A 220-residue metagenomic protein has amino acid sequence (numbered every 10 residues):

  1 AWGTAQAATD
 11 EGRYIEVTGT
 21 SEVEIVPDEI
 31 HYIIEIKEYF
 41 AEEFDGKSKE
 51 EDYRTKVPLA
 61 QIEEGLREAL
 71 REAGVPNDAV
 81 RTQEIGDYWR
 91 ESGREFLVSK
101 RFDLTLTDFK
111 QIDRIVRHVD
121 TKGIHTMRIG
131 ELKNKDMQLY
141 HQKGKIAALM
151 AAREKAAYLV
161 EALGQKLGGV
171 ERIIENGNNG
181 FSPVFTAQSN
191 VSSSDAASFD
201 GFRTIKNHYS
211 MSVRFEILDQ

Functional and structural regions predicted by a protein language model:
W2-K122, T126, K133-Q220: Short, charge-dense linear interaction motifs
